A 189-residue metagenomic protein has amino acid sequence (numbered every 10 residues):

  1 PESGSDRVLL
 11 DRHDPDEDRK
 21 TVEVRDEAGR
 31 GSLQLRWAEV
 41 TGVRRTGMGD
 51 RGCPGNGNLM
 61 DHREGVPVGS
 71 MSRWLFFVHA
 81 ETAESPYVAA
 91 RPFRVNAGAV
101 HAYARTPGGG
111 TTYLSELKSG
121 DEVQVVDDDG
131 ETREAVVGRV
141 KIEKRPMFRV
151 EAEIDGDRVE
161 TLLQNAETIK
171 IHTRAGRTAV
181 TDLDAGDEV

Functional and structural regions predicted by a protein language model:
P1-F93, G108-T112: N-terminal intrinsically disordered, low-complexity, charge/repeat-rich segments that act as generic
G52, L117, V123-Q124, G186-V189: Generic structural signal for buried aliphatic residues
G98, L114-K118, L183-D184: Short, well-ordered loop/turn sites that connect or cap secondary structure elements
V100, G110-Y113, A179: Short, conserved secondary-structure segments in the cores of folded domains
G109, E122, D128-D129, E188: Short, surface-exposed secondary-structure boundary micro-motifs
D129-G138: Short, Lys/Arg- and Gly-enriched loop/turn segments at beta-strand edges
K141, F148-V189: Glycine- and charge-enriched low-complexity intrinsically disordered segments
